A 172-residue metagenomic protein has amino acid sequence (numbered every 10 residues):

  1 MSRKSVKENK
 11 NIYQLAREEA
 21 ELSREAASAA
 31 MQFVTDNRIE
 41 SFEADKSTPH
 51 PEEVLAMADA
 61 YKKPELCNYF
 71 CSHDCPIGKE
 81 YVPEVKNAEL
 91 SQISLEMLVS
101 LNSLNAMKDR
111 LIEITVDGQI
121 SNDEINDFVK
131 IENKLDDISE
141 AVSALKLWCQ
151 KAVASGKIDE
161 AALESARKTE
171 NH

Functional and structural regions predicted by a protein language model:
M1-E19: A short, Lys/Arg-rich alpha-helix, primarily the initiator
E19-S41: Short alpha-helical DNA-recognition segment
M31, F42-E43, E53, Y61: DNA major-groove recognition helix of helix-turn-helix
E52-F70: DNA major-groove recognition helix of helix-turn-helix/homeodomain DNA-binding modules
F70-V99, A152-H172: Short, charged recognition helix plus adjacent turn of helix-turn-helix-like nucleic-acid-binding domains
K86-E89, A106-D127: Acidic, glycine-anchored loop motifs typical of Ca2+
E124-H172: Glycine-rich, aromatic-bearing surface loops/beta-hairpins
